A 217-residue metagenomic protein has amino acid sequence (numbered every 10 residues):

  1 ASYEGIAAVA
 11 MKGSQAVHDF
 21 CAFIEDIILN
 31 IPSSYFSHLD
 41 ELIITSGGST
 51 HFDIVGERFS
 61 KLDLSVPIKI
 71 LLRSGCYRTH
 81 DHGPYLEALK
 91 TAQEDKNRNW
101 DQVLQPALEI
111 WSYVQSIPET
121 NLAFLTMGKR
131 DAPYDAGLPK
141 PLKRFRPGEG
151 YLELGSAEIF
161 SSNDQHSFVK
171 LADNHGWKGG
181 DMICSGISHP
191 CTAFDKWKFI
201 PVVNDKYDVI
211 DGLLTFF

Functional and structural regions predicted by a protein language model:
A1-R98: Active-site loop/helix belt of alpha/beta enzymes
A16-D19, P106, T192: Catalytic cores of large soluble enzymes that bind and process phosphate-bearing ligands
T45, L71-R73, Y113, F124 (+1 more regions): Structured core elements
S49, Q105-L108, S161: A short catalytic or substrate-binding loop motif that flags glycine-/basic-rich loops and adjacent residues that bind
F59-L62, W100, A172-K178: Short, glycine- and charge-enriched coil/turn segments that flank and shape catalytic ligand pockets
C76-Y151: Internal helical hairpin/lid segments
I117-F217: C-terminal accessory subdomain/extension
